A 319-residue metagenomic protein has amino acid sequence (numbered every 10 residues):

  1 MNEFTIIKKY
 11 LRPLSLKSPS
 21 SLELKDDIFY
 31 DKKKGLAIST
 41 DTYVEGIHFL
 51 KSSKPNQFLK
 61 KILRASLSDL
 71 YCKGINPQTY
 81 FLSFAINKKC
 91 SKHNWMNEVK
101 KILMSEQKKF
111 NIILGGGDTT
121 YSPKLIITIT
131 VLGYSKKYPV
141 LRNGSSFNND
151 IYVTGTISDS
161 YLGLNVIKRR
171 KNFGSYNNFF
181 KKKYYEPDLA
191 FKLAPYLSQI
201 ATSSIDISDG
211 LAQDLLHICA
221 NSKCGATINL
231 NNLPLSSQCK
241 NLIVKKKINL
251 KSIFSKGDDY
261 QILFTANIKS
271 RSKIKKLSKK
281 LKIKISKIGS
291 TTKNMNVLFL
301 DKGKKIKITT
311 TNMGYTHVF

Functional and structural regions predicted by a protein language model:
M1-Y71, T310-G314: N-terminal glycine-rich phosphate/pyrophosphate-binding loops that anchor nucleotide-derived ligands and cofactors
F4-K9, P13-L14, E186, Q238-K247 (+1 more regions): Helix-rich terminal scaffold detector
K33-L36, Y43, N76-V166, S286 (+1 more regions): Glycine-rich anion-binding loops of enzyme active sites
N56-F81, E98-K109, A190, G210-I218: Small-aliphatic-rich amphipathic alpha-helix that forms the alpha element of a beta-alpha
K89, Y184-G257: Active-site-proximal betaalpha loop/short-helix elements that scaffold phosphoryl/nucleotidyl transfer chemistry
R170-D188: A short, charged helix-loop
Y184-P187, S278-F319: Acidic, Ser/Thr/Pro-rich beta/coil linker or hinge segments at domain junctions
T265-R271: Helix N-cap motif at beta-to-alpha junctions
